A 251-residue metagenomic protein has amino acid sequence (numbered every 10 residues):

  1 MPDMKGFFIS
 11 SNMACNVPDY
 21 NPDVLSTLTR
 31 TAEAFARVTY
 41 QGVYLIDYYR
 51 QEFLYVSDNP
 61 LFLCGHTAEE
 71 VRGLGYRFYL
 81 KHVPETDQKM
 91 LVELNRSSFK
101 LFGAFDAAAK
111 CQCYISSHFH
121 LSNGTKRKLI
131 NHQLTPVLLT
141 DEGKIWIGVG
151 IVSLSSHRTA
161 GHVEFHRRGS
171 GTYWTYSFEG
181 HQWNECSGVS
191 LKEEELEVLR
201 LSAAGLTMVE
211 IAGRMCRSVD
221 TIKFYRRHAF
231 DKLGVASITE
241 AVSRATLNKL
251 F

Functional and structural regions predicted by a protein language model:
M1-P22: Short, low-complexity N-terminal regulatory "tails/caps" that precede and couple sensory modules
Y20-Y76, G169-F178, W183-N184: PAS-family sensory domain signal
I46-E70, L74-G161: Sensory/regulatory domains in signal-transduction proteins
W183-L191: Short amphipathic alpha-helical boundary/capping segments
E194-V198: The N-cap/first-turn positions of alpha helices within or immediately adjacent to helix-turn-helix DNA-binding domains
L199-R200, F230: Hydrophobic residues on short alpha-helical segments
R200-A204, T246: Short, locally clustered residues in the helix-turn-helix/winged-helix DNA-binding domain
G205-E240: Recognition helix of helix-turn-helix DNA-binding domains
